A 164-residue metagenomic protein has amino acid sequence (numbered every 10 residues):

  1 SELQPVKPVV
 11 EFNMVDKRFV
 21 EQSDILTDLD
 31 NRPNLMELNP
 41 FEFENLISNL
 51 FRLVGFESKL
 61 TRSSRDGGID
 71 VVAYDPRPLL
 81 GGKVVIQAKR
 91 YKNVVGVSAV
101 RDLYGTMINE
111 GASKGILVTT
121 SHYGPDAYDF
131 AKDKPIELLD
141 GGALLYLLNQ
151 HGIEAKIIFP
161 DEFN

Functional and structural regions predicted by a protein language model:
S1-N164: Mixed-charge (Asp/Glu-Lys/Arg
